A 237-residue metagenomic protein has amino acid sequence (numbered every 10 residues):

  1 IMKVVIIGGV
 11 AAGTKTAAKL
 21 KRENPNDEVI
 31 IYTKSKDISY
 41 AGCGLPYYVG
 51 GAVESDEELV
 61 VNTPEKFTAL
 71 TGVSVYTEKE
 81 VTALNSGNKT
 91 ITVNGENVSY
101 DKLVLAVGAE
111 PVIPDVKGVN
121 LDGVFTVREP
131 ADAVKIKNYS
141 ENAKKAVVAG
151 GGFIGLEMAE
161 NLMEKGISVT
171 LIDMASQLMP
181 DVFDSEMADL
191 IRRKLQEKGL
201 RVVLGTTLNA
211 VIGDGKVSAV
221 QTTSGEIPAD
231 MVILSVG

Functional and structural regions predicted by a protein language model:
M2-S74, N161-F183: Beta1-alpha1 glycine-rich phosphate/pyrophosphate-binding loop at the start of Rossmann-like nucleotide-binding domains
M2-V5, V60-V147, A219-V236: FAD-binding core/adjacent interface of flavoenzyme oxidoreductases
G8-A11, R128-E129, G150-G152: Glycine-rich Rossmann-fold phosphate-binding loop(s) that bind the pyrophosphate of adenine dinucleotide cofactors
A12, D37, A83, P111-V112 (+5 more regions): Surface-exposed, flexible loop/turn segments at secondary-structure boundaries
G13, G42, P46, P64 (+5 more regions): A general structural signal for well-ordered alpha-helical segments in protein cores
T16-A17, A41, S86, P114-V116 (+3 more regions): Short glycine-/acidic-enriched loop or helix-start segments at secondary-structure transitions that form or flank
N26-I30, L70, V75-T92, V98 (+1 more regions): A Rossmann-like FAD-binding core segment of flavoenzymes
K135-F183, V217: Rossmann-like NAD(P)H-binding beta-loop-alpha module
